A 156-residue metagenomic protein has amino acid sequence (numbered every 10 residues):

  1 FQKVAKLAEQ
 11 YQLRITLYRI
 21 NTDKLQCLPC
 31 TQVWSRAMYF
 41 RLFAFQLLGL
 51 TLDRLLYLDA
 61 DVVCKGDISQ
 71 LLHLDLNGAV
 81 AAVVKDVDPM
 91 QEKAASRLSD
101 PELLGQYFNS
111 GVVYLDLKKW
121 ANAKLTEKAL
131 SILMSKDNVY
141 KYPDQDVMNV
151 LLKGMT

Functional and structural regions predicted by a protein language model:
F1-T156: Glycosyltransferase catalytic domains, chiefly GT-A lineage
